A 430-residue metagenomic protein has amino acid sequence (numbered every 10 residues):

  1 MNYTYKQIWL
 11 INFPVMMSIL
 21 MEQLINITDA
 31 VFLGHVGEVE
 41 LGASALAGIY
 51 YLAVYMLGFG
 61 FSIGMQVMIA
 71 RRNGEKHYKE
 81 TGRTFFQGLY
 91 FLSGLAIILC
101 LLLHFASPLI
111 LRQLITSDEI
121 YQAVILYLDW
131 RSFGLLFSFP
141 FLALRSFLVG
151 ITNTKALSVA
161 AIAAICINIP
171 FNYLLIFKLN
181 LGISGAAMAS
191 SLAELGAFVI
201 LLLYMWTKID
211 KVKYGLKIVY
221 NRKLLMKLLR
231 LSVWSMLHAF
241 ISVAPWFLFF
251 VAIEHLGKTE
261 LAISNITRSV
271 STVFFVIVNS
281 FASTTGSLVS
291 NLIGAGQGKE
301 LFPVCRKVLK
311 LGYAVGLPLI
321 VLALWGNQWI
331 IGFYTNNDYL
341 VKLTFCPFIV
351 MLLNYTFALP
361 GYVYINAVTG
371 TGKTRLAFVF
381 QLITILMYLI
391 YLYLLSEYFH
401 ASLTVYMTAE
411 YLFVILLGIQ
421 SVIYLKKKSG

Functional and structural regions predicted by a protein language model:
M1-N12, I69-L136, K178-V233, V289-N354 (+1 more regions): Short alpha-helical transmembrane segments in multi-pass integral membrane proteins
Y3-V31, H35-V36, L52-G64, M68 (+6 more regions): N-terminal transmembrane alpha-helices
L10-D29, W130, A164, A193-A197 (+4 more regions): Transmembrane helical elements of multi-pass membrane transporters/channels
L20, L24-G42, L111-D118, L174-L181 (+5 more regions): Helix-terminus/linker motif at the lipid-water interface of multi-pass membrane proteins
E22, N26-L33, Y55-S62, Q66 (+16 more regions): Alpha-helical transmembrane segments and their lipid-water interface positions in multi-pass membrane proteins
E38-I49, L128, A187, K258-V273 (+2 more regions): Small-residue hotspots at the loop-to-helix junctions and early N-terminal turns of transmembrane alpha-helices
L41-L101, S138-A156, I263-W325, A358-G372 (+1 more regions): Small-residue-rich hydrophobic transmembrane alpha-helices
S62, Q66, R131-V149, L157-N168 (+5 more regions): Short runs within selected transmembrane alpha-helices of multi-pass transporters and secretion channels
